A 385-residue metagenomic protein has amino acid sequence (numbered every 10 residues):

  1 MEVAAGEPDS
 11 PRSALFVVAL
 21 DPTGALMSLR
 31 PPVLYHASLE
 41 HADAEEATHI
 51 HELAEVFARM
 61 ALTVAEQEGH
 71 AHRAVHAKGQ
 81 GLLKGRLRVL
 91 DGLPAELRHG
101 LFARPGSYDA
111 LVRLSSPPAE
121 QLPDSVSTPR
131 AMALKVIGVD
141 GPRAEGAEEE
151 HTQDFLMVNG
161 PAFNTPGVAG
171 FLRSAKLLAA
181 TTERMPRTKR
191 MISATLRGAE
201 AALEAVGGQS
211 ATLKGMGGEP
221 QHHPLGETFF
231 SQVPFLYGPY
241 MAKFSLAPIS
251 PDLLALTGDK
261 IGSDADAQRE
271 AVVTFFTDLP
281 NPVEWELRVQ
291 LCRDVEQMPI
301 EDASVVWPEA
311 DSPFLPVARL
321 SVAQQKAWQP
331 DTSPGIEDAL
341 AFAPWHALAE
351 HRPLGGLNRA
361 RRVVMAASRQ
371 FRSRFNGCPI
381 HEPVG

Functional and structural regions predicted by a protein language model:
M1-V3: Polybasic, low-complexity intrinsically disordered segments
L15-G385: Active-site-adjacent core segments of small-molecule enzymes
